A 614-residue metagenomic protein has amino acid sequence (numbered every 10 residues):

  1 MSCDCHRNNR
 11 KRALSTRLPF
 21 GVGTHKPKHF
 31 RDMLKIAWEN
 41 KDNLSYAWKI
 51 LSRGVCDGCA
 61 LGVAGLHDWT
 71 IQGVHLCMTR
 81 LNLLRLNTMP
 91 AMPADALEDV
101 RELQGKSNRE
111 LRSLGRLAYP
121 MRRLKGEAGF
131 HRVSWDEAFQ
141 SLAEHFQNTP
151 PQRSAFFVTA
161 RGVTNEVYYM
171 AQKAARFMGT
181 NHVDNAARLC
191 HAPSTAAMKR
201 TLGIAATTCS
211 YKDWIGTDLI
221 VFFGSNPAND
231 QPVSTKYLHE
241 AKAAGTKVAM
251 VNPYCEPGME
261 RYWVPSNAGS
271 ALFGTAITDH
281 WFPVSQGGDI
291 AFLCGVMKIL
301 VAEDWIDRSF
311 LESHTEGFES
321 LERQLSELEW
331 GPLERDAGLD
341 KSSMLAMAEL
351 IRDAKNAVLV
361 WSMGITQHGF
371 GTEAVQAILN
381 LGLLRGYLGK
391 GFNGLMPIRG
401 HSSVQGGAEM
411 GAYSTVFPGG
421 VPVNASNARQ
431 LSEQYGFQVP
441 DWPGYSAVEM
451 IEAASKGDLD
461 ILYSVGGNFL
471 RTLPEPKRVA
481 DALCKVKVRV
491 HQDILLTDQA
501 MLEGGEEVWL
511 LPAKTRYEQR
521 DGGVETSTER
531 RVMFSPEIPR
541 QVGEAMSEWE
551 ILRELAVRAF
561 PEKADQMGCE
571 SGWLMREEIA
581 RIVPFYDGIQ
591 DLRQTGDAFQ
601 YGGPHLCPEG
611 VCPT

Functional and structural regions predicted by a protein language model:
M1-V55, C59: Intrinsically disordered, low-structural-confidence terminal and linker regions
C3-P27, G115-S403, F417, A428-V611: Cofactor-pocket helix-loop regions in the catalytic cores of large enzyme subunits
K28-D32, L44-E98, E102, H131-W135 (+2 more regions): N-terminal amphipathic, basic-rich helices that act as targeting or association modules
L83-G129, F139, E166: Low-complexity, highly charged intrinsically disordered N-terminal segments that act as targeting/localization
Q405-G407: A terminal-accessory region detector
G411-T415: Surface-exposed loop and adjacent secondary-structure segments within mature catalytic domains
A425: Metal-dependent catalytic core segments for phosphate chemistry
